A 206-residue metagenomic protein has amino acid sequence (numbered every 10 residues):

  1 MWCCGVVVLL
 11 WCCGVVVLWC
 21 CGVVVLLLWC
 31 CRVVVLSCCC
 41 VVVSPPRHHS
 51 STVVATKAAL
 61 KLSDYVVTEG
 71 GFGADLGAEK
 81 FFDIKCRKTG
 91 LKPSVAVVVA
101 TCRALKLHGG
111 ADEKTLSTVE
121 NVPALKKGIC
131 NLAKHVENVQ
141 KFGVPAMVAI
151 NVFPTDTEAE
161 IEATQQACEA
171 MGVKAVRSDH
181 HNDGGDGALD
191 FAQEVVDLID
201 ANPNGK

Functional and structural regions predicted by a protein language model:
M1, G22, R32, S37-K206: Flexible phosphate-sensing "switch/lid" loops adjacent to ATP/NTP-binding sites across phosphate-transfer
M1-W2, V7-W11, V16-W19, V24-W29 (+1 more regions): Short polybasic linear motifs
